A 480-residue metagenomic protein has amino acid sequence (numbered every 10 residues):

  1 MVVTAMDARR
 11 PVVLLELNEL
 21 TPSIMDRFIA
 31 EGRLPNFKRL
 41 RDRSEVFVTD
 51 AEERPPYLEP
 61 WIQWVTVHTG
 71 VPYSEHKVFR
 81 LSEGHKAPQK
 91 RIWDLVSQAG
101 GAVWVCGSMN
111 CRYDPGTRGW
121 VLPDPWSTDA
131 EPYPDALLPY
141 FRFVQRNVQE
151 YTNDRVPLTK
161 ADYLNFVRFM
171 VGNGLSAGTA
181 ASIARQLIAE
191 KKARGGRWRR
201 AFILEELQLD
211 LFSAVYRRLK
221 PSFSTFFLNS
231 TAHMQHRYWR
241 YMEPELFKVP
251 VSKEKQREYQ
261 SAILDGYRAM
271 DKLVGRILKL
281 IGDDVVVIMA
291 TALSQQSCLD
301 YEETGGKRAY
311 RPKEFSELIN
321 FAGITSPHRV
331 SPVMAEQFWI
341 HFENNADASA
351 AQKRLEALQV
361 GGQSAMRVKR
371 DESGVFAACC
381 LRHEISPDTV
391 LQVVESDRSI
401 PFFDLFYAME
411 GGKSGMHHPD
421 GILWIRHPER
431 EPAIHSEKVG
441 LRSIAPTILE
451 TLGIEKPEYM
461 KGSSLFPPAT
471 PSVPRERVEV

Functional and structural regions predicted by a protein language model:
V2-A8, F79-L81, Q89, D94 (+4 more regions): Membrane-interface soluble catalytic domains
P11-N18: Short, hydrophobic/glycine-enriched beta-strand segments
E16, V48, A102-S108, V121 (+4 more regions): A structural signal for short, well-ordered beta-strand segments and their strand-loop junctions that often border
E19-P22, P55-P56, P72-S74, V103 (+11 more regions): Short, solvent-exposed loop/turn segments at secondary-structure junctions
M25-I62, V71, A102-C106: Short, structured active-site-proximal loop/turn typified by the sulfatase FGly-forming signature C/S-X-P-X-R
F28-G32, G119-P123, R240-P244, D300-R311: Short secondary-structure boundary/capping segments
N36, D265-T304, L423, I448: Metal-dependent active-site segment of extracytoplasmic phospho-/sulfohydrolases and closely related
T69-L246, P250-K253, Q337-W339: His/Asp/Glu-rich, glycine-adjacent segments that coordinate divalent cations and/or stabilize oxyanion chemistry on
